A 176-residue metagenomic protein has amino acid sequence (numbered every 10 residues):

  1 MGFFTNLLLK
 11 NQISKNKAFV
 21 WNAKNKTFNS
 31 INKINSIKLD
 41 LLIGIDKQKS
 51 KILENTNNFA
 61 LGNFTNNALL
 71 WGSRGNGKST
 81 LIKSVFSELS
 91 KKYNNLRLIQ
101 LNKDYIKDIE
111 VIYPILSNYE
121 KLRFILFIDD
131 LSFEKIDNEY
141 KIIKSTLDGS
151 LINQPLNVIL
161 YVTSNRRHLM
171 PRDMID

Functional and structural regions predicted by a protein language model:
M1-S30: Interdomain "pre-motor" coupling segment immediately N-terminal to P-loop NTPase/helicase cores
T27-K51: Dynamic helix-loop-helix/coil hinge segments at AAA+ ATPase domain boundaries and subdomain interfaces
I31-K33, N57-T65: Phosphate-binding P-loop
K47-L61: Pre-Walker A adenine-sensing motif
G62-I82: Walker A/P-loop nucleotide-binding motif
K83-S87: A conserved segment at the C-terminal end of the G1
E88-R123, D130-I136: AAA+/P-loop NTPase substrate/partner-engagement loops
N118, E134-D176: Conserved catalytic/switch belt of AAA+ P-loop NTPases
